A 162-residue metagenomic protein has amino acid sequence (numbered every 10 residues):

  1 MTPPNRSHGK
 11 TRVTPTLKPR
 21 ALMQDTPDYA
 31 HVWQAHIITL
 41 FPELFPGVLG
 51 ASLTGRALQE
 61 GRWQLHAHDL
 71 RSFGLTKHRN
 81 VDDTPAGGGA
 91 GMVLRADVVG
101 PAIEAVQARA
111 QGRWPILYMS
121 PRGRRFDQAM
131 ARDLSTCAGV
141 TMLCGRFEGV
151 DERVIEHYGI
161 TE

Functional and structural regions predicted by a protein language model:
T2-A110: N-terminal nucleotide/polyanion-binding subdomain common to many enzyme families
V48-S52, A129, R153: Generic recognition of short, well-ordered alpha-helical segments
R95-R146, D151-E152: S-adenosyl-L-methionine/SAH cofactor-binding core of RNA-modifying enzymes
E156: Phosphate/Mg2+-binding loops and adjacent switch elements in nucleotide/diphosphate-handling enzyme cores
G159-E162: A contiguous pocket-lining binding segment that forms or flanks enzyme active sites
